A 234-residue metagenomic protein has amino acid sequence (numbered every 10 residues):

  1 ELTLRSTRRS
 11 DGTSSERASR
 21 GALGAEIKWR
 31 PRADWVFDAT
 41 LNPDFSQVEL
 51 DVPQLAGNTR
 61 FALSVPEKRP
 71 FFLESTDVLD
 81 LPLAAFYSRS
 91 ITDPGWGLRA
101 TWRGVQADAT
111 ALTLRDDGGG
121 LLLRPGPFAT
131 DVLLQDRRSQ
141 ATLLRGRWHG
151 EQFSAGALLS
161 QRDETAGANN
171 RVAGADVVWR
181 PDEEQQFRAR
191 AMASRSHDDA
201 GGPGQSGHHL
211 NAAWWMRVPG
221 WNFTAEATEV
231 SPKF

Functional and structural regions predicted by a protein language model:
E1-T7, G12-F234: Outer-membrane beta-barrel channel domains
